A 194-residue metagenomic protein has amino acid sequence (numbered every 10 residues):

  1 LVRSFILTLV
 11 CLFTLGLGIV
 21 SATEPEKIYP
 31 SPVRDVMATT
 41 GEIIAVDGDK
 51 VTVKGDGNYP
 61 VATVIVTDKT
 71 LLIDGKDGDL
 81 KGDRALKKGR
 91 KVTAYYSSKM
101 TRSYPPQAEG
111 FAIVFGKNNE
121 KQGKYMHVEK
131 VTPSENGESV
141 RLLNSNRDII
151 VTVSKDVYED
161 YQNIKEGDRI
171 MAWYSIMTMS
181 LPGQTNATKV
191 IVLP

Functional and structural regions predicted by a protein language model:
R3-I6, G16-Y59, K76-N146, E159-P194: Short, flexible, surface-exposed loop segments at domain boundaries
G48, K69-L71, D156-Y158: Disulfide-stabilized cysteine-rich extracellular repeat microdomains
Y59-K69, R147-K155: A short macromolecule-binding patch
D68, D74-D77: Charged, solvent-exposed helices and adjacent loops that form client-binding or oligomerization surfaces
